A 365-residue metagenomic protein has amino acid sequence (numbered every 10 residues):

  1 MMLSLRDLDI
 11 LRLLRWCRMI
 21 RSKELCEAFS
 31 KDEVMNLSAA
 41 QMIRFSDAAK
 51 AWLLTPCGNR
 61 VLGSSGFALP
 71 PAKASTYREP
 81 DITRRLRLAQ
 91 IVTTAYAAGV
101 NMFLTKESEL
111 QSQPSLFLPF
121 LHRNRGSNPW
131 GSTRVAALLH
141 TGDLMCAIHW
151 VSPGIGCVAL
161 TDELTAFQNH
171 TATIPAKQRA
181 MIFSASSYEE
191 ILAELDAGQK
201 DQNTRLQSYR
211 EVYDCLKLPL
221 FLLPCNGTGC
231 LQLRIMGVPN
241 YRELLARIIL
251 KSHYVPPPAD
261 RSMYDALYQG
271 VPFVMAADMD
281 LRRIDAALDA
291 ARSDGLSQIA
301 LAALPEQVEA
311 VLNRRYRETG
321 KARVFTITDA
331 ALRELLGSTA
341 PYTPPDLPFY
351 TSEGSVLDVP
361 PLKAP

Functional and structural regions predicted by a protein language model:
M1-A147, V158-L164, I174, R179-A185: Nuclease-adjacent, charged terminal/linker segments that flank catalytic cores
M2-S4, L11, S22, L192-P365: Non-catalytic C-terminal interaction segments of nucleic acid-processing enzymes
V34, V92, Q168-T171, I284-A291 (+1 more regions): Short amphipathic alpha-helical segments and helix-helix/interface helices
G63, F67, T93-V100, A172 (+4 more regions): Generic surface-pattern signal
M102-D143, H149-W150, I155, G229-Q269 (+1 more regions): Active-site metal-binding core of divalent-cation-utilizing nuclease and nuclease-like domains
C146, T161-T171, K177-R179, S186-E194 (+1 more regions): Core beta-strand-centered patch of the WYL/Sm-like small regulatory domain
P153-L164, M279-D289: Active-site-adjacent loop/helix micro-motif of nuclease/hydrolase catalytic cores
S184-S187, L304-E306: Helix N-cap/beta->alpha junction signal
